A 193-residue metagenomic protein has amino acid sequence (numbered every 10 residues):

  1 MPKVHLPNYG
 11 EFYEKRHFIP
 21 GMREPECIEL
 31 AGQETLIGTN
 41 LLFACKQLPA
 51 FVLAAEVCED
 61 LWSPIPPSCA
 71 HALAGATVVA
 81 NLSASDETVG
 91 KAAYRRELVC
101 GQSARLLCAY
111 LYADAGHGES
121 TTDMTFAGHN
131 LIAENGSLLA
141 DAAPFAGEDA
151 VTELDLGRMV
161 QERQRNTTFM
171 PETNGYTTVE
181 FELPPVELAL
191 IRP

Functional and structural regions predicted by a protein language model:
M1-P193: Enzyme catalytic cores with a strong preference for nitrogen-chemistry domains
